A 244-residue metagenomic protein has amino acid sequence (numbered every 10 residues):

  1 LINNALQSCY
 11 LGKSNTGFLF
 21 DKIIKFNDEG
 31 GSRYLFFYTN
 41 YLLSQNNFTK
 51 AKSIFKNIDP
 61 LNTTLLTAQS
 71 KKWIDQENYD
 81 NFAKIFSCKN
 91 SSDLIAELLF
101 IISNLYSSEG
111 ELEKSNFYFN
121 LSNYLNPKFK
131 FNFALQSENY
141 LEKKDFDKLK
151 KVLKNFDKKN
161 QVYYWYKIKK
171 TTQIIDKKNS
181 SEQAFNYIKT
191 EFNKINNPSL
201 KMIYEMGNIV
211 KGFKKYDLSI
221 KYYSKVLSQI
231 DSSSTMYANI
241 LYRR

Functional and structural regions predicted by a protein language model:
N3, F37, I101, L135 (+4 more regions): Canonical tetratricopeptide repeat
N3-Q7, I95-F117: Alpha-helical segment of the N-proximal tetratricopeptide repeat
L6, N40, N104, E138 (+2 more regions): Residue-level recognition of tetratricopeptide repeat
L11-K13, Q45, E109, K143 (+2 more regions): Structural motif corresponding to the intra-repeat A-B loop/turn of tetratricopeptide repeats
T16-G17, A51, S115, L149 (+2 more regions): Single-residue signature of alpha-solenoid repeat helices
F20-G30, K56-T64, F86-S92, N120-K128 (+3 more regions): Solenoid-like repeat scaffolds
Y34, A68, N132, Y166-K167 (+3 more regions): TPR alpha-solenoid repeat register
N40, S44-K89, Y124, F146: Long, contiguous interaction/recruitment modules in multidomain scaffold/adaptor proteins
